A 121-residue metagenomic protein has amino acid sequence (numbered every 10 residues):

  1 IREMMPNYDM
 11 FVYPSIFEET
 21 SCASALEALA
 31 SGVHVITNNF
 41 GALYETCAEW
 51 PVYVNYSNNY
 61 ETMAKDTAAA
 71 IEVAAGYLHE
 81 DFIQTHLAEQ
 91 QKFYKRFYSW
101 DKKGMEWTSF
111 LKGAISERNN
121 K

Functional and structural regions predicted by a protein language model:
R2, T20, A25-A30, G41-E45: Short alpha-helical segment that forms part of, or immediately flanks, the ligand-binding pocket in carbohydrate-active
E3-M4, A70-V73, F110: CheY-like receiver
P6-T20: Acidic donor-binding loop of glycosyltransferase active sites
P14, N39, N55-S57: Residues at the C-termini of beta-strands that transition into short coil/loop
H34-T37: Short hydrophobic beta-strand element within catalytic cores of glycosyltransferases and related nucleotide-activated
Y44-A74: Change "using UDP/GDP/dTDP sugars" to "using nucleotide sugars
T62, H79-N119: A charged, aromatic-enriched C-terminal amphipathic alpha-helix characteristic of glycosyltransferases across folds
